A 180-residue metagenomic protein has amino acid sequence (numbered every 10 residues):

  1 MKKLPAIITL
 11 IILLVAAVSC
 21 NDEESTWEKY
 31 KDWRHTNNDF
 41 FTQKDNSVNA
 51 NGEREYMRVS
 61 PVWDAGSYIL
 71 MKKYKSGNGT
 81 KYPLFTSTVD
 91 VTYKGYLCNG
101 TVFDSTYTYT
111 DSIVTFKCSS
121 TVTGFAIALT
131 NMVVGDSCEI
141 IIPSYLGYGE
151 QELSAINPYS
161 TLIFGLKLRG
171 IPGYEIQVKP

Functional and structural regions predicted by a protein language model:
K2-L10: Sec-dependent signal peptide recognition, specifically the positively charged N-region followed immediately by
L4-P5, C20-P180: Cross-family detector of peptidyl-prolyl cis-trans isomerase
I11-I12, E152: Hydrophobic alpha-helical membrane-insertion segments
V15-S19: C-terminal motif of bacterial Sec signal peptides marking the signal peptidase cleavage site
